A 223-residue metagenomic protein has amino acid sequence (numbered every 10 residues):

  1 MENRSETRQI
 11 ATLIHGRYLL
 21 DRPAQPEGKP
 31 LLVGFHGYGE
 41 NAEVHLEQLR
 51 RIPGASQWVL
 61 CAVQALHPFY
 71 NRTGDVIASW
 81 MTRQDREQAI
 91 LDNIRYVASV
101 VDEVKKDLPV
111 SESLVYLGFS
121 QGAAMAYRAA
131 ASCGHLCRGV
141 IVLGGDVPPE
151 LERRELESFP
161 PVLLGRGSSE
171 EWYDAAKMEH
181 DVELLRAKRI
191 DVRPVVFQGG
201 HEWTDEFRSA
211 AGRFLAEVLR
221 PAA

Functional and structural regions predicted by a protein language model:
R8-S111: Serine-hydrolase catalytic machinery in alpha/beta-hydrolase-like enzymes
G37, S120, S168-S169, Q198: Residue-level signal for short, function-critical loop segments
G39, S168-A176, E202: Acidic catalytic loop of the alpha/beta-hydrolase fold
V63-H67, G145, G199: Active-site loop/turn elements of alpha/beta-hydrolase fold enzymes, especially the short glycine-/histidine-rich
S113-F159: Primarily recognizes the serine-hydrolase "nucleophile elbow" in alpha/beta-hydrolase and SGNH/GDSL folds
L163-R166: Short beta-strand/loop motif that positions the catalytic acidic residue of the alpha/beta-hydrolase fold
A175-A223: C-terminal catalytic histidine-bearing segment of alpha/beta-hydrolase fold enzymes
